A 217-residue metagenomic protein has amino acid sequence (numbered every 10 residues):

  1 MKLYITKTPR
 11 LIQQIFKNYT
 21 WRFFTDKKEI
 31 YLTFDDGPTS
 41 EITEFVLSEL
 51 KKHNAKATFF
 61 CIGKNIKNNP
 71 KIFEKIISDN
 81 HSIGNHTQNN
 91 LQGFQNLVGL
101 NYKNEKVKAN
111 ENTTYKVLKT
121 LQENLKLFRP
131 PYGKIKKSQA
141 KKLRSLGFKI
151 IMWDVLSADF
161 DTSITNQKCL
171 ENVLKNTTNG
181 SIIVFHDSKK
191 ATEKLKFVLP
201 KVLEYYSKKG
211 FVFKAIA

Functional and structural regions predicted by a protein language model:
L3-Q95, G99, E123, V212: Active-site beta->alpha N-cap acidic-glycine motif
G37-E41, E105-K108, E193, F197: Soluble non-cytosolic domains of exported or imported proteins
T43-E44, P70, A140, S163-N166 (+1 more regions): Conserved strand-to-helix beginnings and helix N-cap segments that scaffold or border functional pockets
L47-T58, S82, L100-K137, K141-L146 (+2 more regions): CE4/NodB-like, metal-dependent polysaccharide N-deacetylase domain that modifies extracellular/periplasmic N-acetylated
C61-I66, N89, G133-K134, L156-D161 (+1 more regions): Short histidine/acidic/glycine/proline-rich micro-motifs that form metal- and phosphate-coordinating active-site loops
K134, Q139-N176, G210-A217: His/Asp/Glu-enriched short active-site or ligand-binding loop at hydrolase and phosphoryl-transfer sites
L174, T178-A217: Catalytic grooves of carbohydrate-active enzymes
